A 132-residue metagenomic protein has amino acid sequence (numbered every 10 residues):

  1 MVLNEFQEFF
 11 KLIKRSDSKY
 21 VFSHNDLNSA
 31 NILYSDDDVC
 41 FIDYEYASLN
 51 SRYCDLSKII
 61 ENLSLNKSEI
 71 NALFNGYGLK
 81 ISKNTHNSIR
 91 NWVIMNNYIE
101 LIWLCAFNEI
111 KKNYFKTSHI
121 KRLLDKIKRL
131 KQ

Functional and structural regions predicted by a protein language model:
M1-N25, D125: An alpha-helical support segment within catalytic cores of ATP-dependent transferases
F22, C40-D43: Pre-DFG segment of protein kinase catalytic domains
N31-F41: Conserved protein kinase catalytic/activation segment
I32, L49-S51: Conserved protein kinase catalytic core
Y53-I81, I94-K112: Active-site activation/catalytic loop segments of kinase-like enzymes and analogous catalytic loops in related
N87, N91-M95: Start-of-helix signal in alpha-solenoid helical-repeat scaffolds, especially tetratricopeptide repeats
I102-Q132: ATP/Mg2+ or Mg2+-diphosphate-binding catalytic cores that bind nucleotide phosphates or diphosphates via glycine-rich
